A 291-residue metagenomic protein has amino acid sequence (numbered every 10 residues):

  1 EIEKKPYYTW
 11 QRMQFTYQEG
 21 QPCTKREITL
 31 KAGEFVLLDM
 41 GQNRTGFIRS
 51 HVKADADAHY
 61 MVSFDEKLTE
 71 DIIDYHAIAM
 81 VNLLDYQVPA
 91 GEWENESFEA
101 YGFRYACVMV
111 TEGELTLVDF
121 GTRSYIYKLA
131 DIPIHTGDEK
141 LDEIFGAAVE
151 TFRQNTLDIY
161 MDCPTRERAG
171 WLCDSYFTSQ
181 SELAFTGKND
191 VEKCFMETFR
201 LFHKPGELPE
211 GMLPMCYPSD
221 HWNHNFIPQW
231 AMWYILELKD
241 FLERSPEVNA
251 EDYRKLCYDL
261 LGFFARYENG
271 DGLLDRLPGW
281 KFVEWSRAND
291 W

Functional and structural regions predicted by a protein language model:
E1-R166, C173-D174, G187-F199, P205-W222 (+4 more regions): Extracellular/oxidizing-compartment recognition motifs
T111, F177-K188, W233-N249: Well-ordered alpha-helical scaffold segments within catalytic/enzyme domains
R168, L172-S175, I227-I235: Short alpha-helical patches at coil-to-helix transitions and adjacent helical residues in well-structured domains
L260: Active-site cavity-forming subdomains of large catalytic enzyme subunits
W291: Active-site neighborhood of glycoside hydrolase catalytic domains
